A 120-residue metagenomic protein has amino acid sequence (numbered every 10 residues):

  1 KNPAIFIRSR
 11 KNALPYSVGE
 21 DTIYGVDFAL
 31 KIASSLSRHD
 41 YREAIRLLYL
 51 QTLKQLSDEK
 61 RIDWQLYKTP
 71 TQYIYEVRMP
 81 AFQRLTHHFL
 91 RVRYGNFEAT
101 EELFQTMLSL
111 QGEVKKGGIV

Functional and structural regions predicted by a protein language model:
K1-S34, E101-E102, I119-V120: Hydrophobic, helix-length membrane anchors
D27-V120: Membrane-proximal, non-transmembrane interaction modules that couple membrane proteins to downstream assemblies
